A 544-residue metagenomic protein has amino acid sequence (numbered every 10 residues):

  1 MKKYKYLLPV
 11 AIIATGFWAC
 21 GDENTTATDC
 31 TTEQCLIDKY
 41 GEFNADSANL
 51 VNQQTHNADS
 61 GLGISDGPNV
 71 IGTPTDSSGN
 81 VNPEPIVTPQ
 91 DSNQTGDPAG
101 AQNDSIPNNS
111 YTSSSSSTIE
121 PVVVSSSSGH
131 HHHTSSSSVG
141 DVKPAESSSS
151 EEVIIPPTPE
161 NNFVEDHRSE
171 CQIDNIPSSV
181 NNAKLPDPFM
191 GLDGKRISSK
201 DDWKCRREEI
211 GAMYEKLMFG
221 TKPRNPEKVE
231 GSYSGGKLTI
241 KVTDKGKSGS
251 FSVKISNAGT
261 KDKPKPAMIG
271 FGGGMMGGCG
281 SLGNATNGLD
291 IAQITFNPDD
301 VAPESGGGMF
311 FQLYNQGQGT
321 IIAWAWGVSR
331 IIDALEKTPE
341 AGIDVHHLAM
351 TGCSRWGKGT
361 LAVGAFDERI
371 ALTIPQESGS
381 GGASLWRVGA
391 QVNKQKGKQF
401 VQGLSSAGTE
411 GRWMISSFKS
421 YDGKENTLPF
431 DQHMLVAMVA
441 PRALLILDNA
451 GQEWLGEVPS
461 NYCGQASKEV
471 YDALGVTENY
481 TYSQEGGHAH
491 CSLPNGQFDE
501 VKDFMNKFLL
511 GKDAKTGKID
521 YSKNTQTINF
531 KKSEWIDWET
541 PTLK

Functional and structural regions predicted by a protein language model:
Y4-Y6, T15-N49, I71, S78 (+5 more regions): Bacterial Sec-dependent N-terminal signal peptides
D59, D66, S78, T112-S117 (+3 more regions): Intrinsically disordered, low-complexity serine/threonine-rich repeat tracts
I154-S252, N257-K263, A440-L444, N449-K544: Alpha/beta-hydrolase-fold serine-hydrolase catalytic core, especially in secreted/extracellular enzymes
K263-M268, G288-Q293, V345-H347, E368-L372 (+2 more regions): Loop/turn elements at helix/coil->beta-strand transitions in domains of secreted/extracellular proteins
I269-P339, H346, G379-Q391: Cap/lid segment of the alpha/beta-hydrolase catalytic domain
I331-K396, K424-E425: Primarily recognizes the serine-hydrolase "nucleophile elbow" in alpha/beta-hydrolase and SGNH/GDSL folds
E377-L435, G456-G464, V470-T477: Mobile cap/lid helix-loop segments that gate and shape the active-site cleft of serine hydrolases
